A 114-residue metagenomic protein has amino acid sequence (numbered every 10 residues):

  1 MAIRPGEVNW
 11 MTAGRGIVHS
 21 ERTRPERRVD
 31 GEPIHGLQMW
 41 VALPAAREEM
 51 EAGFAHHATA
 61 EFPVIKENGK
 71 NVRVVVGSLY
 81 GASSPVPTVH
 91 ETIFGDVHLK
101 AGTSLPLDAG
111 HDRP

Functional and structural regions predicted by a protein language model:
M1-P114: Jelly-roll (double-stranded beta-helix
